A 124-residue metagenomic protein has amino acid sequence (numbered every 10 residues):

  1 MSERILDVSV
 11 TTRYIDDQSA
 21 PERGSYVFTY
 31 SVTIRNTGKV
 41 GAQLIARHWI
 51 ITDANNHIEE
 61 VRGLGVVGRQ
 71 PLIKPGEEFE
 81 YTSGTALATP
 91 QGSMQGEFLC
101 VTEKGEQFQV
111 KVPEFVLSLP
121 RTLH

Functional and structural regions predicted by a protein language model:
M1-V27: Low-complexity, acidic Ser/Thr/Pro/Gly-rich terminal tails and inter-domain linkers that flank the onset of structured
A20, G41, A88-G92: Short glycine/serine/proline-enriched coil/turn segments at secondary-structure junctions
S25-S31, Q95: Short, solvent-exposed loop/turn segments enriched in Ser/Thr/Gly
I34-G38: Asparagine-centered strand-capping/turn motif at beta-strand->loop junctions
V40, H57, E77, K104-E106: Short acidic/polar mixed-charge low-complexity motifs
V40-E59: Short acidic, flexible loop segments centered on an aromatic residue
E59-Q91: Intrinsically disordered, low-complexity Pro/Gly/Ser/Thr-rich segments with frequent PxxP/GP/PP motifs and embedded
A86-H124: Terminal connector regions
